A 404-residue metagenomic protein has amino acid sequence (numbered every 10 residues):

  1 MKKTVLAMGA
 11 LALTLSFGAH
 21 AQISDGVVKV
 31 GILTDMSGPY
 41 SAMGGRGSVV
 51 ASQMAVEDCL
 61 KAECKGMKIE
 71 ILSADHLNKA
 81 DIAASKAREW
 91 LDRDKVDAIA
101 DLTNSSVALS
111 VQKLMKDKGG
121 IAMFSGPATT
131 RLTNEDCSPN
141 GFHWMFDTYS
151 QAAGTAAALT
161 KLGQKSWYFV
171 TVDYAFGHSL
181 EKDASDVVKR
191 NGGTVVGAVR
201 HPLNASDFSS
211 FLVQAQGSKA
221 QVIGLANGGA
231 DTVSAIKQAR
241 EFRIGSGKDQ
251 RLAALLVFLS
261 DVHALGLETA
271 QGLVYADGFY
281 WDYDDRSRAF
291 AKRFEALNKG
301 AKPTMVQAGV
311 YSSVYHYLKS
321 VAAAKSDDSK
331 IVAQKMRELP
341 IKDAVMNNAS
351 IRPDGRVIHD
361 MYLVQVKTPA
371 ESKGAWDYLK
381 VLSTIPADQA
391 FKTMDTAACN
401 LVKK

Functional and structural regions predicted by a protein language model:
M1-K29, A398-K404: Short, low-complexity disordered leader/linker segments with a strong preference for bacterial N-terminal type II
I23, V27, A42, R46-S48 (+5 more regions): Beta-alpha junction/loop-to-helix N-cap segments that form part of ligand/metal-binding clefts
S24-Q53, A74-D81, T103-N104, V170-H178 (+1 more regions): Extracytoplasmic "Venus flytrap"
V28, P340, A344-K404: Solvent-exposed, acidic/polar segments of extracytosolic/periplasmic ligand-binding ectodomains
H76, T130, L203-N204, G245-G266 (+1 more regions): Venus flytrap/periplasmic-binding-protein-like
S85, T130-R131, S138-F242, F279-A289: Extracellular/periplasmic Venus flytrap/periplasmic-binding protein
W90, D94-T103, M123-S125, Y168-T171 (+4 more regions): Periplasmic-binding protein-like
I236-S312, V321-D327, A370, D377-K403: Extracellular/periplasmic periplasmic-binding protein-like sensory domains
